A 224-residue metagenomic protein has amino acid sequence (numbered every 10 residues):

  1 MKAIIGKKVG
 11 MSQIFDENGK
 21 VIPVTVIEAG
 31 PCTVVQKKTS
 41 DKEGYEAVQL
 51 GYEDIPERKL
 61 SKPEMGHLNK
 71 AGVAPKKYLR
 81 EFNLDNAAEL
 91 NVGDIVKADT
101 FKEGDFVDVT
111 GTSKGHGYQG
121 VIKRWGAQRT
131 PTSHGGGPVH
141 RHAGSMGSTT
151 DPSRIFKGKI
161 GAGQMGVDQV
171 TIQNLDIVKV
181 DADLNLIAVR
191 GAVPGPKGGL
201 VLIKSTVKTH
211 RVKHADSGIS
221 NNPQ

Functional and structural regions predicted by a protein language model:
M1-Q224: Extended basic (Lys/Arg/His-rich) segments that typically form rRNA-contacting surfaces in ribosomal proteins
